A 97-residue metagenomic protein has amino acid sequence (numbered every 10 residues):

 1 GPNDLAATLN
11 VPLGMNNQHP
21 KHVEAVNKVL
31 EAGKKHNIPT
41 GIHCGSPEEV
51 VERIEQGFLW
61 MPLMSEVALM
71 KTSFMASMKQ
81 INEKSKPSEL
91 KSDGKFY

Functional and structural regions predicted by a protein language model:
P2-Y97: Expand to "…catalyze enediolate/carbanion chemistry for C-C bond making/breaking, isomerization, decarboxylation
